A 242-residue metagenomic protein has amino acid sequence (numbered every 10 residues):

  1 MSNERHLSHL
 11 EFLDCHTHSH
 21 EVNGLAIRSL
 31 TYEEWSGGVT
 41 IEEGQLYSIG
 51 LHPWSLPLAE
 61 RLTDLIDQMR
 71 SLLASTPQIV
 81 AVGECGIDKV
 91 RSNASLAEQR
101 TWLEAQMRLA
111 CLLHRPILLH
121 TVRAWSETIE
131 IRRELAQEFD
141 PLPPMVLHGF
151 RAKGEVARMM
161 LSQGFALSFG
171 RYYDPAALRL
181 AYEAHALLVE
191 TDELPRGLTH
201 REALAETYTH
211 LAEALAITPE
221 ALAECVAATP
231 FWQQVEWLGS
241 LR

Functional and structural regions predicted by a protein language model:
M1-R242: Mid-domain alpha/beta scaffold segments of enzyme catalytic cores
